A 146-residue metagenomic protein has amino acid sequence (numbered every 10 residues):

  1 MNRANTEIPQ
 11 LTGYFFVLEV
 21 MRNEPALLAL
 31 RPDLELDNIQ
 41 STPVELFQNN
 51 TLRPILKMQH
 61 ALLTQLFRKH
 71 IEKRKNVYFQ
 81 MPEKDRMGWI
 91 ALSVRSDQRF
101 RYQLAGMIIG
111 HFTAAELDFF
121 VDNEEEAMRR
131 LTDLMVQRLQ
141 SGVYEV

Functional and structural regions predicted by a protein language model:
M1-R53: N-terminal leader/targeting peptides and immediately adjacent processing regions
E7-T12, N38, G88-I90, I109 (+2 more regions): Generic hydrophobic, helix-prone segments enriched in Leu/Val/Ile
Y14-F15, N23-L27, L66-H70, Y78-M81 (+1 more regions): A broad, low-specificity signal for short, low-complexity segments enriched in glycine/proline and polar/charged
L27, L34-N38, K75, F79-Q80 (+1 more regions): Short, flexible segments with low predicted structural confidence
N50-V77: Short, well-structured hydrophobic secondary-structure segments
Y78-M128: Amphipathic protein-protein interaction modules
N123-V146: Long, highly charged low-complexity segments enriched in Glu/Asp and Lys/Arg with interspersed Ser/Thr
